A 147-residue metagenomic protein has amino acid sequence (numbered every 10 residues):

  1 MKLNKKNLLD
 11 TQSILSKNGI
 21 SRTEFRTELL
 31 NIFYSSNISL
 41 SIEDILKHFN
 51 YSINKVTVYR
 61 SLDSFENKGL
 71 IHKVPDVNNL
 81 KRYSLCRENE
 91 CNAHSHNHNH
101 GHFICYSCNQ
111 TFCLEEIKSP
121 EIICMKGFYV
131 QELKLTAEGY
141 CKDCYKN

Functional and structural regions predicted by a protein language model:
K2-L30: Short alpha-helical segments that sit at the start of domains
R22-F25, S35-S41: Short capping segments at the starts of secondary-structure elements
N31-N37, N50: Short, locally clustered residues in the helix-turn-helix/winged-helix DNA-binding domain
S39-F49: Short acidic, hydrophobic short linear motifs in intrinsically disordered regions
V58-K68: Basic amphipathic alpha-helical segments that dock to polyanions
L70-N147: Non-DNA-binding regulatory cores of transcription-related proteins, predominantly C-terminal effector-binding
